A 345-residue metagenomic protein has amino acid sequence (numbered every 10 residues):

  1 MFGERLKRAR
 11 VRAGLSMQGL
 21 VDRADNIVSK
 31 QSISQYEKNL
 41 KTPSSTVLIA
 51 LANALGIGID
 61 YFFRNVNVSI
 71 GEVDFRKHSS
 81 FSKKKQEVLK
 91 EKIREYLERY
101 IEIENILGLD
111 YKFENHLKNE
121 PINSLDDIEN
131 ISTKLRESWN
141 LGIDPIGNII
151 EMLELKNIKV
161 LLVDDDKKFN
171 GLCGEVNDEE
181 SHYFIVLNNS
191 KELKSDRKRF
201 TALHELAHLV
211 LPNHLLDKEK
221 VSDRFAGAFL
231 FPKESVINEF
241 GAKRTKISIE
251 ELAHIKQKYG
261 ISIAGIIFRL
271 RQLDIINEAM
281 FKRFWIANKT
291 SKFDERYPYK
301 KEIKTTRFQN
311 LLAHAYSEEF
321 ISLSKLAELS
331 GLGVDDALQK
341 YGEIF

Functional and structural regions predicted by a protein language model:
M1-F345: Active-site hotspot residues in diverse enzymes, especially metal/ion-binding acidic/histidine motifs
